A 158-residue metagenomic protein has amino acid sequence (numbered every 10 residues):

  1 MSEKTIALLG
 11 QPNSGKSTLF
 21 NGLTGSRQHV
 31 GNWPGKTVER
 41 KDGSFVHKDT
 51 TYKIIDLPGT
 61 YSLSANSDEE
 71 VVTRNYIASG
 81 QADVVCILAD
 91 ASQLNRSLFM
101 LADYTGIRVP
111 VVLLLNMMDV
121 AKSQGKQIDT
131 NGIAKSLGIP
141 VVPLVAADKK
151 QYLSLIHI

Functional and structural regions predicted by a protein language model:
M1-L57: Conserved G1/Walker A P-loop phosphate-binding module
P12, D56-L57, I128, G132-S136 (+1 more regions): Soluble extramembrane regions of membrane proteins in the secretory/endomembrane system
R27, G59-N66: Flexible beta-alpha connector loops of hexameric P-loop NTPases
P34, V38, K53, A65 (+4 more regions): Helical mechanochemical/support elements of P-loop NTPase systems and associated helical scaffolds
G35, G59-T60, A91-N95, M118-K122 (+1 more regions): Conserved nucleotide-binding/hydrolysis micro-motifs of P-loop NTPases
A65, L88-A89, P143-L144: Small/polar loops that bind or transfer phosphate-bearing groups
R74-P140: Conserved C-terminal guanine-recognition region of P-loop GTPase G domains, centered on the G4
I156-I158: Conserved small/polar residues in nucleotide/adenosyl-binding loops
